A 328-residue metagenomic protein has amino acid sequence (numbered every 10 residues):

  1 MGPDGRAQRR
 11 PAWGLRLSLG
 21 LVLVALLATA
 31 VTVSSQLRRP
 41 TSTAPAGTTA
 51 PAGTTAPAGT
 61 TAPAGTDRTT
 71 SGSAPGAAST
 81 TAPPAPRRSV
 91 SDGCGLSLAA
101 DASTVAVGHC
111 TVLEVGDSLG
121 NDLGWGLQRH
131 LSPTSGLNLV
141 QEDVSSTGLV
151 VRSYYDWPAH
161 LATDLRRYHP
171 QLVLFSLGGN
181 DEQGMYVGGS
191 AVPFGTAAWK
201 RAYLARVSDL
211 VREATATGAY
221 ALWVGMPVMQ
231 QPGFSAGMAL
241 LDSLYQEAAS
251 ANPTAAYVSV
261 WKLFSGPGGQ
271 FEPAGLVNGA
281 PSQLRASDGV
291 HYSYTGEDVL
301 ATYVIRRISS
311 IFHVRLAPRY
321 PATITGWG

Functional and structural regions predicted by a protein language model:
M1-L113, Y168, I311-G328: N-terminal secretory targeting modules
L15-S35, L174, A219-Y220, V224 (+3 more regions): Hydrophobic alpha-helical membrane segments, chiefly transmembrane helices and signal peptide h-regions, characterized
G93, S103-A198: Conserved SGNH/GDSL esterase-like catalytic core that processes O-acyl groups on lipids and polysaccharides
A106, D117-D122, V151-D156, P193-A205 (+2 more regions): Soluble non-cytosolic domains of exported or imported proteins
N121, W125, R129-S132, A159 (+9 more regions): Solvent-exposed, polar/charged alpha-helical surfaces in well-ordered, non-transmembrane soluble domains, broadly
S176-E182, L210-D242, W261-K262: Active-site segments of SGNH/GDSL-like serine hydrolases that catalyze O-acetyl group transfer/hydrolysis on lipids
A191-Y220, N252-A255: Charged, glycine-enriched surface loops/patches that mediate electrostatic binding to polyanionic ligands
V228-G328: Catalytic His-Asp segment of secreted/periplasmic serine-dependent ester chemistry enzymes
